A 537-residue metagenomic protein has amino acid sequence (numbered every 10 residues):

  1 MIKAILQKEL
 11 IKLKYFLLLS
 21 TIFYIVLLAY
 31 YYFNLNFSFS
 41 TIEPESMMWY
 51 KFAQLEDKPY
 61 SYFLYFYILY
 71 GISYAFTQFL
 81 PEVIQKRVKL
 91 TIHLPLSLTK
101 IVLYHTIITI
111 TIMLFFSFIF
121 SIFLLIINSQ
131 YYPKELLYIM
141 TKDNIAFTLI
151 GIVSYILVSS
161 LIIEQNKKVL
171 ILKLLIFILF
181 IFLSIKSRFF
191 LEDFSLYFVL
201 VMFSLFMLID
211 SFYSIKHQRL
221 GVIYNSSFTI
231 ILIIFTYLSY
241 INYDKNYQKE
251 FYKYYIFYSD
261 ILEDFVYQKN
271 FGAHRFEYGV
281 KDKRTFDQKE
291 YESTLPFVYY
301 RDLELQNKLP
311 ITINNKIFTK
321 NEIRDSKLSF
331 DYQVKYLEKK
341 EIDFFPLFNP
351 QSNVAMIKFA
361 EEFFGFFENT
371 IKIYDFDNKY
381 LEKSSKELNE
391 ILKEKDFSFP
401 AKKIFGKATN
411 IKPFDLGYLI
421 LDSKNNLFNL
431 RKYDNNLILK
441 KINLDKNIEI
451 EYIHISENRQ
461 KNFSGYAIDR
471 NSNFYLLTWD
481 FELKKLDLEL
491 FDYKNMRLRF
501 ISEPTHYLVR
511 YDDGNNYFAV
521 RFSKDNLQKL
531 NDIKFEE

Functional and structural regions predicted by a protein language model:
M1-Y65, T77, P81-E82, I163 (+1 more regions): Hydrophobic alpha-helical transmembrane segments
L28-F39, S46-G71, T77-Q78, L103-V169: Secretory targeting signals
F39-P44, Y237-Y267: Alpha-helical transmembrane signal-anchor/signal-peptide segments
Y74-I92: Transmembrane helix boundary and interhelical loop/hinge segments in multi-pass membrane proteins
I92-L98: Short helix-to-coil transition segments within interhelical loops that connect adjacent transmembrane helices
Q218-D244: Internal/C-terminal transmembrane anchor helices
F251-E263, T285-K335, K339-A360, K395-D415 (+2 more regions): Repeated scaffold domains used in trafficking and secretory/extracellular systems, primarily beta-propellers
L381-E394, I438-K446, T478-W479, K484-D492 (+1 more regions): Beta-propeller fold detector
